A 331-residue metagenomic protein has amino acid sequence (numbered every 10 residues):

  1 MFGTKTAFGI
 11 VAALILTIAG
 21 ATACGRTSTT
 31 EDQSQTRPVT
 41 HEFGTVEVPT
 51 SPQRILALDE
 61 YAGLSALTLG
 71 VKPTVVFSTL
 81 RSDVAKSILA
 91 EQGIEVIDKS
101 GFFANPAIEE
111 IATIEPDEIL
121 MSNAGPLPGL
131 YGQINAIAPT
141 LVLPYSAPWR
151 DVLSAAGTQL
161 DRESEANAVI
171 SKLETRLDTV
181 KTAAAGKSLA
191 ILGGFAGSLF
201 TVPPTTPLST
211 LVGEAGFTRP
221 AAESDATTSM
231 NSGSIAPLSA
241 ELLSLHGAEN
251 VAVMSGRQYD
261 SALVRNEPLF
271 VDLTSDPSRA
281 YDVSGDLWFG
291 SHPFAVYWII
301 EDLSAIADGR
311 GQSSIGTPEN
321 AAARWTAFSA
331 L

Functional and structural regions predicted by a protein language model:
M1-V11: Bacterial N-terminal signal peptides that target proteins for export
I18-A23: C-terminal motif of bacterial Sec signal peptides marking the signal peptidase cleavage site
C24-S28: Bacterial signal peptide processing site
R54-L69, A168-N231: Basic- and aromatic-lined ligand-binding clefts that recognize polyanionic substrates
E60-E110: A short, structured surface patch at a secondary-structure boundary
L89, G93-I137, L141, A147 (+1 more regions): Binding-cleft/active-site segments that stabilize strongly anionic ligands or cofactors
P128-S198, W298-L331: Extracytoplasmic substrate-binding proteins
N250-L331: Structured C-terminal subdomain patch of bacterial secreted/periplasmic proteins
